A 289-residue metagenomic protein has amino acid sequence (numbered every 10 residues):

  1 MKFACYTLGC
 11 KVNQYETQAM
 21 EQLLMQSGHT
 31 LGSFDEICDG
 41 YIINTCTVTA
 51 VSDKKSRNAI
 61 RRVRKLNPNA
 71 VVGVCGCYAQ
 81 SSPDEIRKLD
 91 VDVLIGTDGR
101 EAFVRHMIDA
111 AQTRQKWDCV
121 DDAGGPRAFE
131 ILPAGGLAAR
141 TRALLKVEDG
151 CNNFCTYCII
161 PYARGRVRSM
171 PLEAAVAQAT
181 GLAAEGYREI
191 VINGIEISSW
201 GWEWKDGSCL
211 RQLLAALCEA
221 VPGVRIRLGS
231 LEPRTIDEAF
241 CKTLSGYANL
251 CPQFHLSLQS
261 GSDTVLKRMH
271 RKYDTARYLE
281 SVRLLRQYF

Functional and structural regions predicted by a protein language model:
M1-W200, A239, L244, L250 (+2 more regions): Proteins enriched for Cys/Gly/acidic motifs involved in redox and nucleic-acid/cofactor modification
V51-K55, W202-F289: Conserved AdoMet/S-adenosylmethionine-binding subsite of the radical SAM
